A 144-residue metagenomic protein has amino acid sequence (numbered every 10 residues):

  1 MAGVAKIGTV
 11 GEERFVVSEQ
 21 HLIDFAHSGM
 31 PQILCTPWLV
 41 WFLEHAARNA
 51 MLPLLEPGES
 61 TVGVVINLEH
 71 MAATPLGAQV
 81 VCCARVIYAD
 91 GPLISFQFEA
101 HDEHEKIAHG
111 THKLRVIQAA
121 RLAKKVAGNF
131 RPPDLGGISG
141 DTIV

Functional and structural regions predicted by a protein language model:
M1-C35: Catalytic strand-loop segment that frames the active site of acyl-thioester-processing enzymes
R14-S18, E69, K113-R115: Generic structural detector for well-ordered beta-strands
T36-V40: Conserved N-terminal beta-strand and adjoining loop/helix that marks the start of the Nudix/MutT-like hydrolase domain
R48-V81: Hydrophobic beta-strand-centered segment that forms part of the acyl-chain substrate-binding groove
P75-L76, R85-V144: HotDog/MaoC-like acyl-thioester-processing domains
